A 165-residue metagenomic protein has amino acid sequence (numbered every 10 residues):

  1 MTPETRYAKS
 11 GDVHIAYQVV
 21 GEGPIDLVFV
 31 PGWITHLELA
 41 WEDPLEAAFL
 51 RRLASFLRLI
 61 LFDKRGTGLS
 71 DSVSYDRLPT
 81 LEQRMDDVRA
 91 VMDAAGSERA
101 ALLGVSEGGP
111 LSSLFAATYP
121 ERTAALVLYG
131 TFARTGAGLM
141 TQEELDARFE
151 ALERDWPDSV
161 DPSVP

Functional and structural regions predicted by a protein language model:
Y7-D71: Conserved HGGG/HGGXW glycine-rich cap/lid loop of the alpha/beta-hydrolase fold
R58, R99-A101, A124-A125: Structural signature of beta-strand start/N-cap positions in the alpha/beta core of ABC transporter nucleotide-binding
D71-M85: Catalytic nucleophile-loop/oxyanion-hole region of alpha/beta-hydrolase and closely related hydrolase-like folds
E82-A100: Conserved acidic catalytic loop of the alpha/beta-hydrolase fold
R84, L102-G104, Y129: Short beta-strand immediately N-terminal to the catalytic nucleophile in serine-hydrolase-like folds
G104, G108, S112: Gly/Ala-rich beta-loop-alpha elbow adjacent to hydrolase catalytic centers
S113, A117, R122-D155: Flexible "cap/lid" loop of the alpha/beta hydrolase fold
A137, W156-P165: Conserved alpha/beta-hydrolase catalytic His-Asp/Glu region
